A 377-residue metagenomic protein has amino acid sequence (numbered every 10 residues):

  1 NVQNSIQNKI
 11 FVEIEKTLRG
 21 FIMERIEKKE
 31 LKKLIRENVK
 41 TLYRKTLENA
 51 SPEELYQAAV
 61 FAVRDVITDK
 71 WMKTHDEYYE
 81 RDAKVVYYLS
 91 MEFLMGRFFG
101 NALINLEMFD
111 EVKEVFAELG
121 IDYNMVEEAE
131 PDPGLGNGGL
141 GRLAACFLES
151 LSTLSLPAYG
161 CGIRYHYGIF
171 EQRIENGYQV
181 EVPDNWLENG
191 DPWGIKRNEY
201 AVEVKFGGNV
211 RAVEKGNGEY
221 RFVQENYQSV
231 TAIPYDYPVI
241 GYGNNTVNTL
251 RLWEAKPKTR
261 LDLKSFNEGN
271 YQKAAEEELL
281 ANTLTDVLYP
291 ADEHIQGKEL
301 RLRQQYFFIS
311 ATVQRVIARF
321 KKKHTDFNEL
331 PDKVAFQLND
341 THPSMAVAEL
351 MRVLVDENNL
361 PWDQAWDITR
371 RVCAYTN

Functional and structural regions predicted by a protein language model:
N1-I22: Short, Lys/Arg-enriched N-terminal segments with co-localized hydrophobic residues within the first ~10-30 amino acids
F21-N377: A conserved ligand/cofactor-binding region detector
